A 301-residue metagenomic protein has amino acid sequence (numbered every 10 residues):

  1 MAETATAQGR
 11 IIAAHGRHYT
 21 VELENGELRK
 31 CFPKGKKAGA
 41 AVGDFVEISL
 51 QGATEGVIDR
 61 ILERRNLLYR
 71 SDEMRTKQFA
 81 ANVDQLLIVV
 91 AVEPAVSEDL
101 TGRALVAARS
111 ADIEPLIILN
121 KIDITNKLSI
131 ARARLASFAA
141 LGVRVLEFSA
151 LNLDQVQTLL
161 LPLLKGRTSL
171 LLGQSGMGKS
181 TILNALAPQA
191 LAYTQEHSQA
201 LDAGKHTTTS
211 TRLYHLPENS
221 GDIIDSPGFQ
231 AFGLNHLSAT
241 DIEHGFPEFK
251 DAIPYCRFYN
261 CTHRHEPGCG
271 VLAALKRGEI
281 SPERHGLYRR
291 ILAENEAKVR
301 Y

Functional and structural regions predicted by a protein language model:
E3-H15: Structural detector for short beta-strands of small beta-barrel domains
A5, R17, A40-G52, L62-L86 (+6 more regions): Helix-rich effector regions associated with P-loop NTPase G domains
Y19-L23, C31, I48, I58: SH3/SH3-like beta-barrel fold
G26-V42: Beta-strand/loop nucleic-acid-binding surfaces
A53-L62, A95-S97: Short, Lys/Arg- and Gly-enriched loop/turn segments at beta-strand edges
V57, K77, A81, D99-I113: Switch/coupling subdomain of P-loop NTPase systems
I124-M177: Canonical P-loop GTPase G-domain recognition
K179-Q195: A conserved segment at the C-terminal end of the G1
